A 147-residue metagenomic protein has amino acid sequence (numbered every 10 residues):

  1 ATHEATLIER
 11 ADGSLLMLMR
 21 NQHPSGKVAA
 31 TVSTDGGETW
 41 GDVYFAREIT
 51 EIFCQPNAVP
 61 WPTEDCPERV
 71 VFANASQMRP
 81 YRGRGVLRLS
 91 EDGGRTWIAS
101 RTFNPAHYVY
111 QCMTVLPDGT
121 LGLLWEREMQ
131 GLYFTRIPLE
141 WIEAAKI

Functional and structural regions predicted by a protein language model:
A1-I147: Asp-box/BNR beta-propeller blade signature and adjacent active/binding-site loops in extracellular glycan-interacting
